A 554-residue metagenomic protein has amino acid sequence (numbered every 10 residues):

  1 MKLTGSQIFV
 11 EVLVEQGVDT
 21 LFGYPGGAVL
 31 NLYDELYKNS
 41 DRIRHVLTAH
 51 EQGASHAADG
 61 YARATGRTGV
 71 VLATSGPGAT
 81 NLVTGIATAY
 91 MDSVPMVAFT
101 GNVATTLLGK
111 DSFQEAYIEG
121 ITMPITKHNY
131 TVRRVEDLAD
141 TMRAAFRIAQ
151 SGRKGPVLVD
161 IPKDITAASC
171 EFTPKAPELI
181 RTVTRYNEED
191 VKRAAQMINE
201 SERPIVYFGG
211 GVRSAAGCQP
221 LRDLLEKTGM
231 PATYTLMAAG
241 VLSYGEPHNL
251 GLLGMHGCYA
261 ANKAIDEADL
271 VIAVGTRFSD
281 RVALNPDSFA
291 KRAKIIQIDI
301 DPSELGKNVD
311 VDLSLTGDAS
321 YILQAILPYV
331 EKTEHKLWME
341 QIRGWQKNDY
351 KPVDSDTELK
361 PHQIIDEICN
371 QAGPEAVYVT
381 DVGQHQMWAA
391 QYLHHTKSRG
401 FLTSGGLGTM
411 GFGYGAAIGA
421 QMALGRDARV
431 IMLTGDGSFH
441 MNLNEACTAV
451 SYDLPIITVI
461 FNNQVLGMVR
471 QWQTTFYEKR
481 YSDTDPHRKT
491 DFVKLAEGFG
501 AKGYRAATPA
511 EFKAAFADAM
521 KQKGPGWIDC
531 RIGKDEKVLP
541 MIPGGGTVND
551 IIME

Functional and structural regions predicted by a protein language model:
M1-V330, E367, Q371-P374, R429 (+5 more regions): N-terminal alpha/beta PP-like core and its mobile active-site loop of ThDP/TPP-dependent enzymes
I8, L47-A49, Y378, N442 (+1 more regions): Hydrophobic transmembrane-helix microenvironments that flank and shape a buried ionizable site
F9-V10, V14-D19, G27, L32-Y37 (+2 more regions): Active-site diphosphate/adenylate-binding microenvironment
Y61, T80, L337-D354, A420 (+2 more regions): Charged, low-complexity, helix-prone segments enriched in Lys/Glu/Asp/Gln
G69-V71, V159, Y378, F401 (+1 more regions): Well-ordered beta-strand positions enriched in small/hydrophobic/aromatic, beta-favoring residues
F99, L107-G109, F113-Q114, G306-N308 (+3 more regions): Thiamine diphosphate
E136, P174, A195-Q196, R292-Q384 (+2 more regions): Phosphate/pyrophosphate-binding active-site segments
Y207, V379, T434: Short hydrophobic beta-strand that contains or immediately precedes a catalytic carboxylate
